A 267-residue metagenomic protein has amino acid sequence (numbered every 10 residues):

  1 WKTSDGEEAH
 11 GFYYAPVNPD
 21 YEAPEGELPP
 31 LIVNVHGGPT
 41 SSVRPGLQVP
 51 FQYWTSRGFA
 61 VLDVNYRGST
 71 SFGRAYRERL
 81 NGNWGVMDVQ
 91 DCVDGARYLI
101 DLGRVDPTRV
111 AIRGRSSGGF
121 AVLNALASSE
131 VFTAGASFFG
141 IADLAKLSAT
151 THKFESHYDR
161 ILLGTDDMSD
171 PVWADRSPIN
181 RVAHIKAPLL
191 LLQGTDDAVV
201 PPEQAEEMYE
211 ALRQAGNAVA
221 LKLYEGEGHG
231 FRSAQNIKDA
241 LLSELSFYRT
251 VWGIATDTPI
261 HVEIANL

Functional and structural regions predicted by a protein language model:
W1-E27: N-terminal cap/lid segment of alpha/beta-hydrolase-fold proteins
A9, P30, R109: Alpha/beta-hydrolase fold active-site loops
Y14, N34-V35, R113, L192: Short hydrophobic segments within beta-strands
P29, H36-S41, S116: Active-site glycine-rich loops that stabilize anionic/oxyanionic intermediates across multiple enzyme folds
P30-N34, V61, L221: Hydrophobic beta-strand anchors of alpha/beta hydrolase catalytic cores
S42-R44, E203: Short N-terminal helix/helix-N-cap motif within the alpha/beta-hydrolase-1
P45-N65: Short amphipathic alpha-helix adjacent to the substrate-entry channel of hydrolases
P50, D63-L267: Active-site-proximal cap/loop segments of hydrolase catalytic domains
